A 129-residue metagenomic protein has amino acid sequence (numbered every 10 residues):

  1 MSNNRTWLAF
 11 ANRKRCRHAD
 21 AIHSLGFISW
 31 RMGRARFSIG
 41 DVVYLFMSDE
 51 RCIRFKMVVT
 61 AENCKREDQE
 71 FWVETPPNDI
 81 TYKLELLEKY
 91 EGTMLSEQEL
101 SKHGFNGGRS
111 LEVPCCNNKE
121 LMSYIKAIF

Functional and structural regions predicted by a protein language model:
M1-T6, L25-M32, E67-F129: Contiguous surface segments at macromolecular interaction interfaces
F10-L25: Short, basic/aromatic beta-hairpin or loop at an interaction surface
R15-A19, I53, K89-E97: Short, surface-exposed beta-strand/loop "edge" segments at domain boundaries and coil↔beta transitions
G33-M47: Short coil-to-beta transition motif at edge beta-strands of beta-rich domains
S38-G40, C52-R54, P77-T81: Short connector loops at helix/strand junctions that flank enzyme active sites, especially segments positioning acidic
F46-D49, M57: Short Ser/Thr-interspersed hydrophobic loop/turn segments at strand-loop and sheet-helix junctions that line or gate
I53-E62: Short beta-strand-centered aromatic/proline hotspots
